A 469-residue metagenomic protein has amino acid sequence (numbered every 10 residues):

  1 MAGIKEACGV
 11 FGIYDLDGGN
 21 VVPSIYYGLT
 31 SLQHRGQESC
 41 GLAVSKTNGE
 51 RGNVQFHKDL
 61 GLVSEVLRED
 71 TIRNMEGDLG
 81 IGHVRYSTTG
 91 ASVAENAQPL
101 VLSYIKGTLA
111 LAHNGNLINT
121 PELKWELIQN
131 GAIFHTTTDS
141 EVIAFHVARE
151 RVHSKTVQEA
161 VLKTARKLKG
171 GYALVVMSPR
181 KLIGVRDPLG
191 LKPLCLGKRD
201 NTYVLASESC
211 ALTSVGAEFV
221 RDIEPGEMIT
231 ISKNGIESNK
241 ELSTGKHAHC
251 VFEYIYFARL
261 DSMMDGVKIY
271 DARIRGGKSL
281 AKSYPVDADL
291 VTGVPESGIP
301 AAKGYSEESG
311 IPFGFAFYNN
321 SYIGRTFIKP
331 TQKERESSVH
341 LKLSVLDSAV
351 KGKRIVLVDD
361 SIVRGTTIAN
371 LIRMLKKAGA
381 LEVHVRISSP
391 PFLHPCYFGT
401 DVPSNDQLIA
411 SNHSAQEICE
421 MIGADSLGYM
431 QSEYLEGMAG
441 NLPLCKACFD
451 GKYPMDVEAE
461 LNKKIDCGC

Functional and structural regions predicted by a protein language model:
M1-P225, T230-A288, V294, E382: Conserved short alpha-helical segments that host acidic/polar catalytic motifs at enzyme active sites
T88-T89, N119, L191-K192, L212-T213 (+6 more regions): Flexible loop/turn segments at secondary-structure boundaries
A132, H153-S154, P285-D289, E307-G314 (+2 more regions): Secondary-structure transition/capping motifs at alpha-helix termini and the adjoining loop/turn into the next element
T136, E141-A144, F313-G324, M421-A439: A conserved beta-strand->alpha-helix junction
R180-K181, G216-D222, R373-C469: PRPP-dependent phosphoribosyltransferase catalytic core
V291, G298-Y305, S309, F313 (+1 more regions): Extended, hydrophobic alpha-helical segments in both membrane/secreted and soluble proteins
G310-I355, T366, L393-P403: Short, glycine/charge-rich flexible loops or terminal/linker lids adjacent to PRPP-binding catalytic cores
S344-V358, I362, I387, L461-G468: Mobile, glycine- and charge-enriched loop segments and immediately flanking short secondary-structure elements within
